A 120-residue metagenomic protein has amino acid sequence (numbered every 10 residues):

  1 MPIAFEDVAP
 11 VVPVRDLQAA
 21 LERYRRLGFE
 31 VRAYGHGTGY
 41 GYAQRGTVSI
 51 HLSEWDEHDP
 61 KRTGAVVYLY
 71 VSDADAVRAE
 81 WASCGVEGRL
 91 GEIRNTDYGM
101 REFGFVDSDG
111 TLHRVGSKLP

Functional and structural regions predicted by a protein language model:
M1-A19, A65-V67, K118-P120: N-terminal beta-strand motif that seeds the catalytic metal site of vicinal oxygen chelate
V11-P13, E54, D97, G104 (+1 more regions): Short beta->alpha transition motifs characteristic of CBS
V11-S49: Core segments of cupin and vicinal oxygen chelate
R15-Q18, V67-L112: Vicinal oxygen chelate
H36-G39, K61, T96-R101: Short acidic/glycine-enriched loop/turn segments that link adjacent beta-strands
Y42-V48, F105-S108, K118: Active-site beta-strand termini and strand-to-loop segments that position acidic
G46-I50, E57-D59, D73-V77: Short, charged/polar surface micro-motifs in flexible loops or helix N-caps
